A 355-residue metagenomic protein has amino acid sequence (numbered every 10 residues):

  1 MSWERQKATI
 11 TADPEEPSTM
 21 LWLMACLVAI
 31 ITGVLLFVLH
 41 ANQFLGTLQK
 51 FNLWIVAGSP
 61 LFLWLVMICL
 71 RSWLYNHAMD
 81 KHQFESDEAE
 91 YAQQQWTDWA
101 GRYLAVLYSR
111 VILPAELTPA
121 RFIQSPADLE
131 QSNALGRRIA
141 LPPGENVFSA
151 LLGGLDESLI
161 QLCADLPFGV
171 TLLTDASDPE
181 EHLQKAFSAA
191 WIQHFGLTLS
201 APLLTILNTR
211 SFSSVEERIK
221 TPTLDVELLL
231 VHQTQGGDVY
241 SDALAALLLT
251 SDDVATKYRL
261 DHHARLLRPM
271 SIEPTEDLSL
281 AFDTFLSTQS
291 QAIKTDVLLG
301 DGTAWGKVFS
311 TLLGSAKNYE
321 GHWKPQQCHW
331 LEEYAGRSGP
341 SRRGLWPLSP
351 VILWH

Functional and structural regions predicted by a protein language model:
M1-E227, V231-V239, A245-H355: Conserved "HGTGT" condensation-loop signature of ketosynthase/thiolase-family condensing enzymes that catalyze
